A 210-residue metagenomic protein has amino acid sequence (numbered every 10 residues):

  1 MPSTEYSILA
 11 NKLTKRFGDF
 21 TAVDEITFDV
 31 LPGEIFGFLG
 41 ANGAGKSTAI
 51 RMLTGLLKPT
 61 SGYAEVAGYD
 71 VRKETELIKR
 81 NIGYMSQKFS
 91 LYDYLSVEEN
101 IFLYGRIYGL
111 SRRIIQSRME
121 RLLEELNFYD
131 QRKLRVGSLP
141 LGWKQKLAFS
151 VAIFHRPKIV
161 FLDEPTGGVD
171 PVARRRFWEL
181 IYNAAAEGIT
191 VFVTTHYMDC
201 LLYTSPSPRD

Functional and structural regions predicted by a protein language model:
F102, R106, R113-Q131: Conserved ABC ATPase "signature" region
R135-G142: Conserved ABC ATPase signature
F149: Hydrophobic anchor residue at the start of the ABC signature
F154-K158: A short, proline-enriched helix->beta-strand linker immediately N-terminal to the Walker B motif in ABC-type P-loop
V160-D163: Catalytic Walker B motif of ABC-type/P-loop ATPase nucleotide-binding domains
Y203-D210: Conserved small/polar residues in nucleotide/adenosyl-binding loops
